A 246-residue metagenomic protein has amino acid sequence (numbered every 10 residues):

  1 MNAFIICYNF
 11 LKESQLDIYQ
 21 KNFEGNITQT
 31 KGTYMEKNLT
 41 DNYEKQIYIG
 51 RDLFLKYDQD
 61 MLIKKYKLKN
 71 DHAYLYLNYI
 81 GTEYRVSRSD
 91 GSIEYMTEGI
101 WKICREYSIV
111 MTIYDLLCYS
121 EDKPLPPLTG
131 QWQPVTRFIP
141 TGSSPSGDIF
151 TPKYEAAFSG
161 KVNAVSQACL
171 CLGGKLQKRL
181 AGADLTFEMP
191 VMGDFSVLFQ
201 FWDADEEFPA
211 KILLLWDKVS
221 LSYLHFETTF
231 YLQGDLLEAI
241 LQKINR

Functional and structural regions predicted by a protein language model:
N2, K12, K21-N22: Polybasic, lysine-rich low-complexity intrinsically disordered segments
L16: Cationic, low-complexity basic patches in intrinsically disordered or flexible, solvent-exposed regions
G32-A73, I109, C118-G173: Short Lys/Arg-enriched alpha/beta "domain-start" segment
L62-D90, K178-D203: Amphipathic, interaction-prone secondary-structure segments
T82-M111, W202-E227: Intrinsically disordered, low-complexity regulatory segments enriched in Ser/Thr/Pro and charged residues
S159-S222: Conserved binding-pocket/active-site segment within a compact domain
D217-R246: A recognition module on extended beta-rich or small alphabeta surfaces enriched in W/G with H and D/E
